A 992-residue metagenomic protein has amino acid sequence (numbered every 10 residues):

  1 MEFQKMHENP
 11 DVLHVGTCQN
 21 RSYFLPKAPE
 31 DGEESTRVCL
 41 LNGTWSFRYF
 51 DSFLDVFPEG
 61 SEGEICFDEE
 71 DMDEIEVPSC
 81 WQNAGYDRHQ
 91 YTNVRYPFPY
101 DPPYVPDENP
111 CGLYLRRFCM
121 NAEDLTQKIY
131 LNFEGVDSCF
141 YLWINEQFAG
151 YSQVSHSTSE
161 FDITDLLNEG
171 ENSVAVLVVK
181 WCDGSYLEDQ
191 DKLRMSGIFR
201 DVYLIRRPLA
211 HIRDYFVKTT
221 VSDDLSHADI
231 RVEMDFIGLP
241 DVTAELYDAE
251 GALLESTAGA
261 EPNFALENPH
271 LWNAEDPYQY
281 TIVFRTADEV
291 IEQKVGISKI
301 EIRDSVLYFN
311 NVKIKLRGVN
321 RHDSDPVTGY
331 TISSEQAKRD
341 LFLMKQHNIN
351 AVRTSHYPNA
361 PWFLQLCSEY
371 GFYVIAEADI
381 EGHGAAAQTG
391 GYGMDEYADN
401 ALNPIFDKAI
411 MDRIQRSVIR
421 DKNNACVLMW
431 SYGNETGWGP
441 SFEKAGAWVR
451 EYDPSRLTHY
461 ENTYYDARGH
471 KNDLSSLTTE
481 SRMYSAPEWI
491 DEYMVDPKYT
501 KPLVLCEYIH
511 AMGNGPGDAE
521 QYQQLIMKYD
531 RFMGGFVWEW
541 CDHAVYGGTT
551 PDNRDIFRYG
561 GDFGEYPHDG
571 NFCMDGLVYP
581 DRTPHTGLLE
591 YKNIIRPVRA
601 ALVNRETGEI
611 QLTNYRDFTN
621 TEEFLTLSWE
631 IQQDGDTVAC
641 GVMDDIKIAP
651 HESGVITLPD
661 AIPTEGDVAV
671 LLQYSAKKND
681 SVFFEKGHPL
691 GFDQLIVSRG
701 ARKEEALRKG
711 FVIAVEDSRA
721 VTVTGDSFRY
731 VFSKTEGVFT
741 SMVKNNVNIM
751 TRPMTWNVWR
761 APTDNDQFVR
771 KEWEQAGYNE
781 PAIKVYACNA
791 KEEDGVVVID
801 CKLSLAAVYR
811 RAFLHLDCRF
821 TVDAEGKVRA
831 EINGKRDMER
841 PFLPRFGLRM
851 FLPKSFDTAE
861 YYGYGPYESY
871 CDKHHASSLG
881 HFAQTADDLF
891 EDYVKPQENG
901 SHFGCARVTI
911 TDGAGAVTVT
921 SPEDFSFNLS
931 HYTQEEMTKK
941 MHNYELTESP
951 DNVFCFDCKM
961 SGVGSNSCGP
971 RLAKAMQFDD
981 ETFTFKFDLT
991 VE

Functional and structural regions predicted by a protein language model:
E2-C18, D31-G32, S46-S52, M72 (+7 more regions): Accessory beta-strand-rich segments of carbohydrate-active enzymes
E2-E33, V77, A84, T92 (+4 more regions): Extended substrate-binding grooves/exosites of carbohydrate-active enzymes
C80-N83, D87-Q90, R95-Y104, Q153 (+7 more regions): An acidic-aromatic loop/edge-strand motif
Q82-G85, K180, N273, P659-D667 (+1 more regions): Beta-strand/loop-rich accessory regions of lumenal/periplasmic or secreted enzymes, predominantly carbohydrate-active
Y114-R116, S157-F161, A260-F264, E652-L658 (+1 more regions): Short strand-edge motifs at loop-to-beta-strand transitions and within beta-strands of extracellular beta-rich domains
L142-I144, S226-T257, I282, E609-D644 (+2 more regions): Beta-strand-rich binding/interaction modules
N168-E171, E233-R303, T664-G666, L671-K709: Extended acidic/polar, glycine-enriched regions that form or flank non-catalytic beta-rich accessory modules
Q279, I291-A351, P358, E704-D766: An acidic-aromatic substrate-binding cleft motif
